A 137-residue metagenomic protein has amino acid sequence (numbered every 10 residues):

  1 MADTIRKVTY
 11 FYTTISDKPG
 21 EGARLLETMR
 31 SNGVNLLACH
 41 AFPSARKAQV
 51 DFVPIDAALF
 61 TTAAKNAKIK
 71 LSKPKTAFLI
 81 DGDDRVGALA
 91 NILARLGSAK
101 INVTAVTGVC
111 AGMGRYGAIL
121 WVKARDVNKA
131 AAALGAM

Functional and structural regions predicted by a protein language model:
M1-M137: A conserved regulatory-domain signal marking ACT and ACT-like small-molecule sensing domains and adjacent regulatory
